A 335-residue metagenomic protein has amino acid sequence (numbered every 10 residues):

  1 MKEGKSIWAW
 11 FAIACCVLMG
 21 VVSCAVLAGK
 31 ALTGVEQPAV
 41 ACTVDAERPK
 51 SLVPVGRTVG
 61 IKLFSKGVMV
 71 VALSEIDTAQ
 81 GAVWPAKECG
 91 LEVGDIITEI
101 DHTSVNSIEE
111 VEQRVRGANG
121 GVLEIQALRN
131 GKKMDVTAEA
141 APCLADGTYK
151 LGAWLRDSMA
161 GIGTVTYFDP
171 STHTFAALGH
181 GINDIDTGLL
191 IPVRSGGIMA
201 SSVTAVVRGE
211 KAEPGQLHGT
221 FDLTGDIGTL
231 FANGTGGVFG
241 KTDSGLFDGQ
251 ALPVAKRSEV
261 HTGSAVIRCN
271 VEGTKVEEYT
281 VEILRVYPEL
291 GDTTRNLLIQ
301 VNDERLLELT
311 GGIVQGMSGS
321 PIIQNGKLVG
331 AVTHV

Functional and structural regions predicted by a protein language model:
M1-R48, L52, V59, V165 (+1 more regions): Gram-positive cell-envelope targeting signals
E47, V55-K66, G152-R156, I162-F168: N-terminal activation segment of mature serine protease catalytic domains
P49, V59, E92, I100 (+1 more regions): PDZ-domain C-terminal substructure recognizer with occasional recognition of PDZ-binding tails
G60-E92: PDZ/PDZ-like groove recognition
K66, V93-G94, H261, S318 (+1 more regions): Short, flexible surface segments
A86-I108, I322-N325, V329-T333: Conserved PDZ fold ligand-binding element
T103-R114, V276-E278: Short, Lys/Arg- and Gly-enriched loop/turn segments at beta-strand edges
A141-G311, Q315, Q324-N325, T333: Serine endopeptidase catalytic core focused on the charge-relay Asp
